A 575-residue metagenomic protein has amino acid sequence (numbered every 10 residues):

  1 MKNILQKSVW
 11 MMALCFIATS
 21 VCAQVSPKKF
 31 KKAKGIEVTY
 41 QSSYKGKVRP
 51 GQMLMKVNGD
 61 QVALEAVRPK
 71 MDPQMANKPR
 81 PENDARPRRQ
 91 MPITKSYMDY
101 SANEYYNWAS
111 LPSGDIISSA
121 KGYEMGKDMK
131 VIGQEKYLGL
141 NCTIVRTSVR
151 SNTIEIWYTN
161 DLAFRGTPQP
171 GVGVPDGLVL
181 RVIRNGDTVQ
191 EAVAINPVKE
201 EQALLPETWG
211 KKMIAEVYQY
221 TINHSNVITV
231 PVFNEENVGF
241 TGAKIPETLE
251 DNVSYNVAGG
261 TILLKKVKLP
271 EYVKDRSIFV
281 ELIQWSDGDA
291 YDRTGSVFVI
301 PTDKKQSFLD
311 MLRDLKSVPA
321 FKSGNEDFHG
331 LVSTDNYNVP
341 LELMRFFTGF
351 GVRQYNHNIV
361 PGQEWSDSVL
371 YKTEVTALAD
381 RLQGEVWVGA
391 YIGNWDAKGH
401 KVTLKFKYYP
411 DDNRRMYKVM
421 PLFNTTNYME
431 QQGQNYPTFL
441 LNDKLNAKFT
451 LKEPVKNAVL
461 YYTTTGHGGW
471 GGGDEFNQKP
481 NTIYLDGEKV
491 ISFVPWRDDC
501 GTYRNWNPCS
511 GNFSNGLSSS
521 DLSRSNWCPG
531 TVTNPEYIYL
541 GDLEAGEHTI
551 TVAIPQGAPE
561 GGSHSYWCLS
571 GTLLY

Functional and structural regions predicted by a protein language model:
M1-F30: Bacterial Sec-dependent N-terminal signal peptides
M1-K2, Q6, N77, T94 (+1 more regions): Generic cytosolic/nucleocytoplasmic N-terminal low-complexity/intrinsically disordered segments
K7, P81, R415-M416: Positively charged, low-complexity intrinsically disordered regions
V25-I222: Extended soluble regions of mature proteins
E207-Y575: Extracellular/secretory-pathway and virion-surface proteins
